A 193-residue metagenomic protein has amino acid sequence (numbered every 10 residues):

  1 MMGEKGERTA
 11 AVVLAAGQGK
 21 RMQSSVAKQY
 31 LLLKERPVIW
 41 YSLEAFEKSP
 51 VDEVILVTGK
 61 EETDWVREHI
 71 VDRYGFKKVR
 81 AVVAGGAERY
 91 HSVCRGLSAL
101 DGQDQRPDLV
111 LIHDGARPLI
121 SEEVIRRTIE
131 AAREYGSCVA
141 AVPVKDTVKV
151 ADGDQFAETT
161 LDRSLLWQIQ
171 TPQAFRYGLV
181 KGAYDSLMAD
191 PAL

Functional and structural regions predicted by a protein language model:
G3-V66: N-terminal glycine-rich phosphate-binding loop and ensuing alpha1 helix
T9-A10, D52, R80, D108 (+1 more regions): Conserved acidic residues
A11-V13, L56, I112, S137-A140: Structural beta-sheet core signal
V13, I39, G96, D114 (+2 more regions): Residue-level signal for inorganic ion chemistry
K20, R89, G115-L119: Acidic metal-phosphate-binding loop of nucleotide-sugar-dependent transferases
R21, W65-V66, H91-S92, T147 (+1 more regions): Phosphate- and divalent-cation-binding pockets in alpha/beta enzyme and binding domains that engage nucleotide-derived
D72-D108: Short phosphate-binding loop-to-helix
L119-L193: Conserved core of the sugar-phosphate nucleotidyltransferase
